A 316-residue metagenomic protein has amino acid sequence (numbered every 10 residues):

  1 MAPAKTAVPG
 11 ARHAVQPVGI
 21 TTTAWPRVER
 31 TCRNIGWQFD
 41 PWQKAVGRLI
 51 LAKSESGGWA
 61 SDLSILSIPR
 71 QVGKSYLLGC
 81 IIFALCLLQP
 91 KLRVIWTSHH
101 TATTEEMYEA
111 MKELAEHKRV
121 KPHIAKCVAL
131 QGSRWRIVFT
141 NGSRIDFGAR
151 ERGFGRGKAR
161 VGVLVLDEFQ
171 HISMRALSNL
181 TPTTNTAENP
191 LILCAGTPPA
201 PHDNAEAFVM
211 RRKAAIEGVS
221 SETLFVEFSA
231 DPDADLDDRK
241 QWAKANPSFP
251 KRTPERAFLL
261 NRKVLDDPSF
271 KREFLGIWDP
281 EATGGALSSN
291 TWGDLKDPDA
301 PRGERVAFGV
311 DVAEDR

Functional and structural regions predicted by a protein language model:
M1-V310: Phosphate/NTP-binding elements of NTP-utilizing enzymes
E314-R316: Coil-to-beta-strand transition motifs
